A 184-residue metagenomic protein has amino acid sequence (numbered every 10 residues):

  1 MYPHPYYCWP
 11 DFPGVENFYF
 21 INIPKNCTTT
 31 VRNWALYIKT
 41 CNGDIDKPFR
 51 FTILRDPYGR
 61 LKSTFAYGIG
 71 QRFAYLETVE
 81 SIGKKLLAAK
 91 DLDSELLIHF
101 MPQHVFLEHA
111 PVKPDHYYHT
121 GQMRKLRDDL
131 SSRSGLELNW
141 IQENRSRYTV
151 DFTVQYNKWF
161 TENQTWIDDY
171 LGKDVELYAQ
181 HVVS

Functional and structural regions predicted by a protein language model:
P3-D11, I38, N42-L54, Y58-Y170: PAPS-dependent sulfotransferase catalytic domain
C8-N22: Extended, structured, electrostatic nucleic-acid-contact surfaces
F20-I21, K25, H116-T120: Short, charged/polar micro-motifs that form catalytic or ligand-binding hotspots
I23-N33, P57-G59: Catalytic nucleophile-elbow at a beta strand-turn-alpha helix junction centered on a G-D-S/GDSL motif, marking
W34-A35, H181: Hydrophobic residues on the short alpha-helix immediately C-terminal to a glycine-rich phosphate/catalytic loop
L171, L177-V183: Long, positively charged, glycine-interspersed low-complexity recognition regions
